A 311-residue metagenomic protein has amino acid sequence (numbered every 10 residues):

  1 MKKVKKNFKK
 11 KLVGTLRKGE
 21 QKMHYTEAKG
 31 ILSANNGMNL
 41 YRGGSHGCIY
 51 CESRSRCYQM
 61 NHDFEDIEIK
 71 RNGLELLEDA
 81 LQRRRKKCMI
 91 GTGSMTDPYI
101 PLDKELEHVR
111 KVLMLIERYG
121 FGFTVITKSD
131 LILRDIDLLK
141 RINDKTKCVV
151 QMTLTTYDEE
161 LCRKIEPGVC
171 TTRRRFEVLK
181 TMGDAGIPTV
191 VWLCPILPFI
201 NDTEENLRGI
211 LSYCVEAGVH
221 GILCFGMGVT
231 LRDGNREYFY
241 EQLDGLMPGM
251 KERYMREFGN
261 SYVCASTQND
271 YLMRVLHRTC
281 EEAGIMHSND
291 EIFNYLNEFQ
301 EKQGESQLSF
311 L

Functional and structural regions predicted by a protein language model:
K2-E27, E205-L311: Auxiliary Fe-S-binding modules of radical SAM enzymes
K2-Q151, T155-R163, T172, F176: Conserved Radical SAM active-site core
I90-G91, I126, T189-L193, I222-G226: Short beta-strand segments at enzyme active-site cores
L106-E107, K140-M152, N201-G218, L243-L246: Short, electropositive alpha-helical surface patch
G120-F121, I187, V219: A structural motif
K140-N143, F176-D184, H277, E281: Surface-exposed amphipathic alpha-helices with a cationic face
Y157-E159, E166-G168, T181-T203, G226-V229: Conserved strand-turn element in the central/C-terminal portion of the radical SAM core barrel that lines
